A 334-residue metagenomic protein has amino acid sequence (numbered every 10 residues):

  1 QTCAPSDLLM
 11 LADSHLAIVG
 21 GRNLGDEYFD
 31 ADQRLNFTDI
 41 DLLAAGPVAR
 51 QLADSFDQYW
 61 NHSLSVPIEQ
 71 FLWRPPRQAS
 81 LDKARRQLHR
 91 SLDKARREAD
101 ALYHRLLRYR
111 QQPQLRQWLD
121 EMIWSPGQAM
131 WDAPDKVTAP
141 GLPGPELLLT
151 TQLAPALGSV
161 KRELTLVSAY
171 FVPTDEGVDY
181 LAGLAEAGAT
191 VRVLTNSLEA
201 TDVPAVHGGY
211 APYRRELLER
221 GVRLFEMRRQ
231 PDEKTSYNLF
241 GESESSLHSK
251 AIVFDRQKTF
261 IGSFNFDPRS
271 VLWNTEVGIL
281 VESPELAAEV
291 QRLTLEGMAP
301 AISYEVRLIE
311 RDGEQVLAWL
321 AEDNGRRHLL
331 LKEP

Functional and structural regions predicted by a protein language model:
Q1, L8-P334: Charged, low-complexity intrinsically disordered terminal segments
